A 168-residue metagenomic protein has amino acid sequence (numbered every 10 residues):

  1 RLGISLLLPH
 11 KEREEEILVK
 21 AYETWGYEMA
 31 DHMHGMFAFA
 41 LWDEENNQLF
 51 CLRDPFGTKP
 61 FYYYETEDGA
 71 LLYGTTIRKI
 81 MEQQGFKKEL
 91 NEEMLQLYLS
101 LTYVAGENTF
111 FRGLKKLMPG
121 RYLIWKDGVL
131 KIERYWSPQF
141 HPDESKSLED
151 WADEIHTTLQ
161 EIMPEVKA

Functional and structural regions predicted by a protein language model:
R1-A168: Cysteine-centered catalytic environments shared across enzyme families
